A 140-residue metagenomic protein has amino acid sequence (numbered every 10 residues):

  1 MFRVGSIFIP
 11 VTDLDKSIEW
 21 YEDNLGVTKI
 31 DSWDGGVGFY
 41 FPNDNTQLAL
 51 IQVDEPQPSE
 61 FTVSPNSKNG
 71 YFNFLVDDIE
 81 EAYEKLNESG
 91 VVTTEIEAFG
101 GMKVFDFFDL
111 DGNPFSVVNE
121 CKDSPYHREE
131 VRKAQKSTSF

Functional and structural regions predicted by a protein language model:
M1-G5, T28-F74, E81-F108, E120-F140: Vicinal oxygen chelate
V11-D13: Conserved beta-strand-loop-alpha-helix junction that forms the acyl-donor binding cleft
K16-S17, I79-Y83: Short, conserved charged micro-motifs
S17, Y21-E22, L86, G112: Conserved active-site tyrosine of GNAT-family acetyltransferases
P114-V117: Short glycine-/small-residue motifs
